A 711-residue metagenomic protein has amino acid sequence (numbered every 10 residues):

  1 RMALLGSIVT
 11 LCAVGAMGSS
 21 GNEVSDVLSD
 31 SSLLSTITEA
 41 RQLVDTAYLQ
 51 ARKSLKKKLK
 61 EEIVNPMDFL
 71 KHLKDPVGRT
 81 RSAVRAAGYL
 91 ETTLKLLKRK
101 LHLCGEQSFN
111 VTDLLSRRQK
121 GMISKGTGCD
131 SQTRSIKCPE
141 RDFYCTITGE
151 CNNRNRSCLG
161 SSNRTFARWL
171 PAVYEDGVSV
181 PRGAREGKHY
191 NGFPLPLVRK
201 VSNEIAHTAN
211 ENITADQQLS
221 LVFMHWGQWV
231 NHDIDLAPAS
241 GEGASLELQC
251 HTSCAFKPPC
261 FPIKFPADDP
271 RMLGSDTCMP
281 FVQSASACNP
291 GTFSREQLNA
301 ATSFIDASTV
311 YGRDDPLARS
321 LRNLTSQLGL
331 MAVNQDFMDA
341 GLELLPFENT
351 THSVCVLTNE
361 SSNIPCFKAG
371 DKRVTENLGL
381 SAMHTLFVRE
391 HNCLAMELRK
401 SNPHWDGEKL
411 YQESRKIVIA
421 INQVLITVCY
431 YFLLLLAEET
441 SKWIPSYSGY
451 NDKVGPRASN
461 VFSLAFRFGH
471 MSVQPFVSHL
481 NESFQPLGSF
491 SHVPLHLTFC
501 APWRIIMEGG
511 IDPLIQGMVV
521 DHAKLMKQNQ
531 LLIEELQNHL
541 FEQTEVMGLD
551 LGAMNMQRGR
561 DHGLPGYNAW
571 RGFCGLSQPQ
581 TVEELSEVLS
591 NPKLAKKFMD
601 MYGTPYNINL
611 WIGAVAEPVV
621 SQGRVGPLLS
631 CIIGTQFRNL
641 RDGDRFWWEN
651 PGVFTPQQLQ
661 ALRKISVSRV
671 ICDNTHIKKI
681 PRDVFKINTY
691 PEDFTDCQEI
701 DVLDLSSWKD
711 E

Functional and structural regions predicted by a protein language model:
A3-L378, M396, S401-E711: Terminal regions of secretory-pathway proteins
N377-R389: Alpha-helical bundle segments that constitute or directly flank the non-heme di-iron/ferroxidase center
